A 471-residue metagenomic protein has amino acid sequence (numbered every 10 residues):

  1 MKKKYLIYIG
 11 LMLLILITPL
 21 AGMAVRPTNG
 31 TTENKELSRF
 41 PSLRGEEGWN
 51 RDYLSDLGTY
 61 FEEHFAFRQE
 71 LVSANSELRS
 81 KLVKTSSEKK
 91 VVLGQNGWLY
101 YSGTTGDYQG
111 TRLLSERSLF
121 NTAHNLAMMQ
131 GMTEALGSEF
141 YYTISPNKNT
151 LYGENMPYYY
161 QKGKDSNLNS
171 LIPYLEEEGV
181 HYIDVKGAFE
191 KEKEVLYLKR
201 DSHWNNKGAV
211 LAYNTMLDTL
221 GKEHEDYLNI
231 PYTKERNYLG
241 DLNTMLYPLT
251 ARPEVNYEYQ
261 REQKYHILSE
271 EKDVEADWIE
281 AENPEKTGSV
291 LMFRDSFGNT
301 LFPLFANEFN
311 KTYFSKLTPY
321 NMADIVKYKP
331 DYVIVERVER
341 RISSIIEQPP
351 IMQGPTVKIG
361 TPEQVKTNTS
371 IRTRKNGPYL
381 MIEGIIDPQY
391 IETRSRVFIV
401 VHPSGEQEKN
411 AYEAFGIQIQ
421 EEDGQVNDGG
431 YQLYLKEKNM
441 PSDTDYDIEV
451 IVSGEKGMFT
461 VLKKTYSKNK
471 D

Functional and structural regions predicted by a protein language model:
M1-D471: Extracellular glycan-modifying ectodomains
